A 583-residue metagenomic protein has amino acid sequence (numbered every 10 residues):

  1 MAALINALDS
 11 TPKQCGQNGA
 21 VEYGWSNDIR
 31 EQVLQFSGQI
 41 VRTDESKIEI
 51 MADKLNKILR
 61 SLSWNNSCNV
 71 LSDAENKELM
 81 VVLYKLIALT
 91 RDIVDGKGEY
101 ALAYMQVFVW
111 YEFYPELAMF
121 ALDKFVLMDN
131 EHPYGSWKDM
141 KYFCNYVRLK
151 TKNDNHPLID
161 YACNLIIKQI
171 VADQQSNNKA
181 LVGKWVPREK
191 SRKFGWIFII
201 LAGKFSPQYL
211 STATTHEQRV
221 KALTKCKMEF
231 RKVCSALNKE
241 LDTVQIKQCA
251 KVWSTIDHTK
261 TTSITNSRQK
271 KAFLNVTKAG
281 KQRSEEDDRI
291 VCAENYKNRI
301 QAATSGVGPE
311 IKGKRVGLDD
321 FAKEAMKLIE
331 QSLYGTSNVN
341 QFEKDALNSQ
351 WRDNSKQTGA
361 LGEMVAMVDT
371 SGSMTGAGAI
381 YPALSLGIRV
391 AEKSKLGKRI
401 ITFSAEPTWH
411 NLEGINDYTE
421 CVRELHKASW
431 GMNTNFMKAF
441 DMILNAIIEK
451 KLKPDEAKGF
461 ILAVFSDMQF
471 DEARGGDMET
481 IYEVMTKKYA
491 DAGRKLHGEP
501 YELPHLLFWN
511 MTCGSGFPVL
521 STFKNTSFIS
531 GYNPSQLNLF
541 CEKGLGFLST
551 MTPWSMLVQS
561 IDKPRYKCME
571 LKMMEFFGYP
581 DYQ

Functional and structural regions predicted by a protein language model:
M1-P382, E392-Q583: Long lumenal/extracellular ectodomains of secretory and single-pass membrane proteins
